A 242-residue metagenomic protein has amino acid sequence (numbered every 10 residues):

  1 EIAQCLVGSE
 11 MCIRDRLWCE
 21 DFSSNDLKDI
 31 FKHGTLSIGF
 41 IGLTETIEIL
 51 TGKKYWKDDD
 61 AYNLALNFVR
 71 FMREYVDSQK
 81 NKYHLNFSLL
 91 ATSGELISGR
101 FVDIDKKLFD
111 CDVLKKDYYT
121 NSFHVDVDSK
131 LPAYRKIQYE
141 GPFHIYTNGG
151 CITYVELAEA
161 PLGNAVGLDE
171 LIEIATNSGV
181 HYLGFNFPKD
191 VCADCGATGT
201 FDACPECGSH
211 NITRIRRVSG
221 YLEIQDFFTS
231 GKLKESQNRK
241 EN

Functional and structural regions predicted by a protein language model:
E1-G8, C12-I13: Single conserved hydrophobic/aromatic residue that forms the stacking wall/gate of nucleotide- or nucleobase-binding
S9, L17-W18, A65-V125: Internal maturation/activation junctions in enzymes
C19, L27-G39, A61-F68, T147: Secondary-structure capping and boundary motifs in well-ordered enzyme cores
I30-T46, R100, N211-F227: Conserved phosphate/anionic-ligand binding catalytic regions in large, soluble enzymes, centered on
W56-V76, L233-N242: Short secondary-structure subsegments characteristic of cysteine-rich extracellular domains
G94-G99, D105-V191, I215: Catalytic alpha/beta core of large soluble enzyme barrels
V191-D194, A203-C207: Short, cysteine/histidine-rich loop/knuckle motifs that typically chelate Zn2+
D202, G208-N242: Long insertion/accessory domains within large nucleic-acid-processing enzymes
